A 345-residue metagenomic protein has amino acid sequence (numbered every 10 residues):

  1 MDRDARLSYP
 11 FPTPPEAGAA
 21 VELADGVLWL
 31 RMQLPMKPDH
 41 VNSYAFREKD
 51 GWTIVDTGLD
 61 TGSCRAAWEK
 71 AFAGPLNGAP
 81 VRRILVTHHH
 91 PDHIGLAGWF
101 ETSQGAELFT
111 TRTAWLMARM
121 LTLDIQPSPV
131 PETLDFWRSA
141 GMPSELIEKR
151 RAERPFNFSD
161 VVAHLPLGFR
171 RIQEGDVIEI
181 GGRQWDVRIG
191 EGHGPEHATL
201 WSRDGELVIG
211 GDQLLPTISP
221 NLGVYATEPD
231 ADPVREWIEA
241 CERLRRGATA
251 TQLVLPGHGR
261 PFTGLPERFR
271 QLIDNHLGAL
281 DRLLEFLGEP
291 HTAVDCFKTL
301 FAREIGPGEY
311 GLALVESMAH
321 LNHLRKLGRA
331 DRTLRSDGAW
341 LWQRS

Functional and structural regions predicted by a protein language model:
M1-V27: N-terminal amphipathic/basic leader segments beginning at the initiator methionine
M1-Y9, D281-S345: C-terminal regulatory/interaction regions
D2, L23-L30, R154-V161, G181-R183: Short Pro/Gly-enriched beta-strand edge/turn motifs at strand-loop
A17-A79, T199-P216: Conserved beta-strand hairpin/beta-sheet module of binuclear metal-dependent hydrolase folds, prominently
G26, F46, D56, H88 (+10 more regions): Divalent metal-coordination and catalytic microenvironments
M36-P38, R170-I172, E191-G194, S336: A short catalytic or substrate-binding loop motif that flags glycine-/basic-rich loops and adjacent residues that bind
W52-I54, L59-G62, F158-F169, V177-E179 (+1 more regions): Metallo-beta-lactamase
S63, K70-I178, E206: Active-site HxH/HxHxD metal-binding segment of metal-dependent hydrolases
